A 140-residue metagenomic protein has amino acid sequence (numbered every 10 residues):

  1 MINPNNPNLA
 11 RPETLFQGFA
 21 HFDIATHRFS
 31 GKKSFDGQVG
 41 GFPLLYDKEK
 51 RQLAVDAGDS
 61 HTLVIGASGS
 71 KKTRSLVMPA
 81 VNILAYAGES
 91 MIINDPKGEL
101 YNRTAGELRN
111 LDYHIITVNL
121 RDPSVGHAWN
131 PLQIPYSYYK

Functional and structural regions predicted by a protein language model:
M1-D56: Pre-P-loop entry segment of helicase/translocase ATPase cores
K32-K140: Switch/coupling segment of Walker-type NTPase motor domains
